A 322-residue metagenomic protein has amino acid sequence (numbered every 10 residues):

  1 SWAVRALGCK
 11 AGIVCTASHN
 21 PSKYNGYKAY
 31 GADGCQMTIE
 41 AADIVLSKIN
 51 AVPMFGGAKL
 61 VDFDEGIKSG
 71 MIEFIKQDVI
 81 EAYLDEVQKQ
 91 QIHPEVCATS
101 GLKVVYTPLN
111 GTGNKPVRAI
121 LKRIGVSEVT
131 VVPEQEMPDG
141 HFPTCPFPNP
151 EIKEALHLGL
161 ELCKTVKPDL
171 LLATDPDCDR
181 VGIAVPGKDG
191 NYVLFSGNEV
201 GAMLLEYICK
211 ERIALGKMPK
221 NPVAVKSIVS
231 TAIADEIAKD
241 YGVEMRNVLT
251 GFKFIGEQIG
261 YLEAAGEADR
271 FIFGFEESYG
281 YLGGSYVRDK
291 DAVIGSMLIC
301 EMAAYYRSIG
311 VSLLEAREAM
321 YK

Functional and structural regions predicted by a protein language model:
S1-A32: Ferredoxin-reductase
S1-K10, N149-D169, E257-A265: Conserved phosphate-binding catalytic cores of ATP/NTP-utilizing and phosphoryl-transfer enzymes
Y24-A32, D179-N198, A234: Short Gly/Thr/Asp-enriched flexible loops that form oxyanion-binding sites at enzyme active sites
N25-L162: Gly/Ser/Thr-enriched, mixed-charge loops and adjacent short helices that form phosphate/oxyanion-binding elements
Y30-L60, N198-P222, K226-I237, A292 (+1 more regions): Glycine-rich phosphate-binding loop plus the immediately following alpha-helix
Y106, K122, L158-T174, V181-P186: Accessory "access/gating" subregions that flank catalytic or transport cores
K164, P168-L170, T174, G190-V193 (+2 more regions): Phosphate-binding and adjacent anionic-ligand microenvironments
